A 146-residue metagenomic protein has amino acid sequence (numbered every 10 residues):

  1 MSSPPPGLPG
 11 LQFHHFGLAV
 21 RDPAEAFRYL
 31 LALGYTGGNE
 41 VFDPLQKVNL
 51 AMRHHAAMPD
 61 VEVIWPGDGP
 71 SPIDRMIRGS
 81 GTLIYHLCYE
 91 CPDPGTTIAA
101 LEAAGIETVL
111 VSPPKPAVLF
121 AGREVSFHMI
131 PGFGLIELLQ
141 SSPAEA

Functional and structural regions predicted by a protein language model:
M1-F27, T82-Y89, S142-A146: N-terminal beta-strand motif that seeds the catalytic metal site of vicinal oxygen chelate
M1-L8, F42, N49-A56, D60-I64 (+1 more regions): Vicinal oxygen chelate
P9, F16, A24-M52: N-terminal leader/targeting helix
V20-G37, D68, G79-G132: Vicinal oxygen chelate
P70-R75: A short, acidic/glycine-rich surface segment
